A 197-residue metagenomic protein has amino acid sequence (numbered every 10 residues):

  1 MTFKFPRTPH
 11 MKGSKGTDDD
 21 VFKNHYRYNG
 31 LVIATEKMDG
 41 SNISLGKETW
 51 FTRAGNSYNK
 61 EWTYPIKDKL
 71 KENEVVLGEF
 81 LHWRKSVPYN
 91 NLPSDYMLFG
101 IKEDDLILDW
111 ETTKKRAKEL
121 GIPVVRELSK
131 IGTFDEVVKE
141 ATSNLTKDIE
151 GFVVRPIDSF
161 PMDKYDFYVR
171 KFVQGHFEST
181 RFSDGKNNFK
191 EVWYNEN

Functional and structural regions predicted by a protein language model:
M1-N197: Core nucleotide-handling region used for phosphoryl-transfer chemistry
